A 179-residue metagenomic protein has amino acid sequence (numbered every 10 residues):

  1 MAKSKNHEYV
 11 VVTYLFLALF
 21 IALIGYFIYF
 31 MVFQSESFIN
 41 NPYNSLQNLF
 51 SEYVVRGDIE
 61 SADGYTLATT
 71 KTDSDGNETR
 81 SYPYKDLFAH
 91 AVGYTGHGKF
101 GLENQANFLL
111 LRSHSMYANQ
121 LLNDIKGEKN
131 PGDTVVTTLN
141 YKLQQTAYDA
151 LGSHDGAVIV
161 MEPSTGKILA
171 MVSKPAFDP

Functional and structural regions predicted by a protein language model:
M1-P179: Periplasmic/cell-envelope proteins involved in peptidoglycan metabolism and beta-lactam response
